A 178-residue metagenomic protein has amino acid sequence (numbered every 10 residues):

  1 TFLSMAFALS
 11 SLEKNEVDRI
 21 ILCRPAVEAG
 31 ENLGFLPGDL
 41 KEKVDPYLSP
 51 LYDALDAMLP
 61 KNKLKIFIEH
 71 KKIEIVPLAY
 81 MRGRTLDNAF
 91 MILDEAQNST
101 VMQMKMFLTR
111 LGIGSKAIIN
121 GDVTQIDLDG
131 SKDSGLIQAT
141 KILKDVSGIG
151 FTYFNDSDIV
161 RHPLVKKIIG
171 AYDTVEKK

Functional and structural regions predicted by a protein language model:
T1-L93, Q97-K178: Conserved helicase motor core of SF1/SF2 NTP-dependent helicases
